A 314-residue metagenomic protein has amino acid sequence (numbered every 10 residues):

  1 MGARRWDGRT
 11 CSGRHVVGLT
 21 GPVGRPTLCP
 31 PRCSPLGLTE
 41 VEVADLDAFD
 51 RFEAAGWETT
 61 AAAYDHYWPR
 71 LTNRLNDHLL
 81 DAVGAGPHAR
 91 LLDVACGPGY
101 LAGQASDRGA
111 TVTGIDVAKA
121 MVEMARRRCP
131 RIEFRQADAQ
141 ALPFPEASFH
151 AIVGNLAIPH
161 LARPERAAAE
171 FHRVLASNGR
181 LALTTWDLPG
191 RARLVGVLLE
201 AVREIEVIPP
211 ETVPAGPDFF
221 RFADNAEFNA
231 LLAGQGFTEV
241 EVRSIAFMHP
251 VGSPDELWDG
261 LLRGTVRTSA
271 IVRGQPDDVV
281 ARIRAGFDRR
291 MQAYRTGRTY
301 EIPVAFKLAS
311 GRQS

Functional and structural regions predicted by a protein language model:
T39-G86, Y100-Q104, M121-R128, D138: Conserved class I S-adenosyl-L-methionine
L46, E53, L71, P98-Y100 (+1 more regions): Conserved Class I S-adenosyl-L-methionine
R90-L142, A151, R166: Class I SAM-dependent methyltransferase SAM/SAH-binding core
H150-P164, D187: A short SAM/SAH-binding and catalytic strip from SAM-dependent methyltransferases
E165-R166, H172, A176-G252, T268 (+1 more regions): Conserved catalytic/acceptor-binding region of the Class I
